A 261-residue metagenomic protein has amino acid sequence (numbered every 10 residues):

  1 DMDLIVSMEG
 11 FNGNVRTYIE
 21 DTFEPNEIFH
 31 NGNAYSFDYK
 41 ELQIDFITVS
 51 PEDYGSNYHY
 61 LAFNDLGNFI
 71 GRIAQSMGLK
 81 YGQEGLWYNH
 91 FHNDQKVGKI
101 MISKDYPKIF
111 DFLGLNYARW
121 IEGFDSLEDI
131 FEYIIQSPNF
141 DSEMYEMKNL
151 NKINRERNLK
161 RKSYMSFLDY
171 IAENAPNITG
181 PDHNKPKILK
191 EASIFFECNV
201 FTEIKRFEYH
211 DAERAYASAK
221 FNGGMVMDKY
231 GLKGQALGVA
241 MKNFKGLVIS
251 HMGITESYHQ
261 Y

Functional and structural regions predicted by a protein language model:
V6-V49: Metal-dependent nucleotidyltransferase catalytic core
S7-V15, D105, S126, K233-A236 (+1 more regions): Alpha-helix capping and helix-coil boundary motifs
T17, D21, D169, E173 (+2 more regions): Polar/charged alpha-helical tracts
T17, D21, R72, S76 (+1 more regions): Charged/polar, solvent-exposed surface patches and flexible loops
D38-G231: Catalytic cores of NTP-dependent nucleotidyl/adenyl transfer enzymes across multiple folds
A217-Y261: Extended, charge-rich intrinsically disordered regulatory tails
